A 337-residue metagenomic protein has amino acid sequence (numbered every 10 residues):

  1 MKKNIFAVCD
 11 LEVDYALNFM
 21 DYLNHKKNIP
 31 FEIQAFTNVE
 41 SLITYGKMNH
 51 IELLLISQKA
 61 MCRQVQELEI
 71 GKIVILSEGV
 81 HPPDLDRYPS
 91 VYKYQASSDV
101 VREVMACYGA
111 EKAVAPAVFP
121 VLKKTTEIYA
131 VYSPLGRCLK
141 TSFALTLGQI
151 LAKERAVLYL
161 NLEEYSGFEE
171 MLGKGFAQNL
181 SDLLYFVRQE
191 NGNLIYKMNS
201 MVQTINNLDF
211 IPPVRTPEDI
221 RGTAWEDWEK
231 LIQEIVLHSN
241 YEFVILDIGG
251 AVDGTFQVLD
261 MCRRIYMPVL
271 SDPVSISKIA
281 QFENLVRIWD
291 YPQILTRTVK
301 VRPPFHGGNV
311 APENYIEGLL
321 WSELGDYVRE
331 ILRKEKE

Functional and structural regions predicted by a protein language model:
K3-F19, L23, L54-L55, K72: Conserved acidic segment of CheY-like receiver
V8-V13, T37-V39, L55-A60, L76-G79 (+6 more regions): Structural motif
M20, N24-V65, G250-A251: A short, well-structured beta->alpha microelement
I56-S57, I70-I128: Extreme N-terminal, non-catalytic leader segments that precede Walker-type/kinase nucleotide-binding cores
T125-E164: Walker A/P-loop phosphate-binding motif and the immediately C-terminal alpha-helix
E154-F210: Phosphate-binding loop that captures ATP/GTP phosphates
E190-V202, P212-L246: Cytosolic-facing regulatory segments adjacent to core modules
E229-G318: Conserved catalytic-core segment of NTP-binding enzymes
